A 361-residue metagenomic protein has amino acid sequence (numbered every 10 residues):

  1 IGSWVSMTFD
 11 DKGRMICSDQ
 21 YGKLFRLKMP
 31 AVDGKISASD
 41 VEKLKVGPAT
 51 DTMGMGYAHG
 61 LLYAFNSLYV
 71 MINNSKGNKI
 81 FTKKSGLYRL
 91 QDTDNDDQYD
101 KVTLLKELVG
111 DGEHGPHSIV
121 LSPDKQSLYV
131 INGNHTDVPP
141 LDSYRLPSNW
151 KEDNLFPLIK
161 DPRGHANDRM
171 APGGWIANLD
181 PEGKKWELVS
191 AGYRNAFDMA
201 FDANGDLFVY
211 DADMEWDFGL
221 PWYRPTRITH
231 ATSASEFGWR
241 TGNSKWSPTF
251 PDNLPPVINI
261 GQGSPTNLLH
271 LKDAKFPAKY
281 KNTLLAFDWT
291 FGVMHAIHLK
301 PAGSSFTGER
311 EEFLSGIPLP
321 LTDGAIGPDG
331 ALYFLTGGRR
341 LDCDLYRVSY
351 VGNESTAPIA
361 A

Functional and structural regions predicted by a protein language model:
I1-A361: Beta-propeller domains with acidic blade repeats across secreted/periplasmic ectodomains and cytosolic WD/CNH propellers
